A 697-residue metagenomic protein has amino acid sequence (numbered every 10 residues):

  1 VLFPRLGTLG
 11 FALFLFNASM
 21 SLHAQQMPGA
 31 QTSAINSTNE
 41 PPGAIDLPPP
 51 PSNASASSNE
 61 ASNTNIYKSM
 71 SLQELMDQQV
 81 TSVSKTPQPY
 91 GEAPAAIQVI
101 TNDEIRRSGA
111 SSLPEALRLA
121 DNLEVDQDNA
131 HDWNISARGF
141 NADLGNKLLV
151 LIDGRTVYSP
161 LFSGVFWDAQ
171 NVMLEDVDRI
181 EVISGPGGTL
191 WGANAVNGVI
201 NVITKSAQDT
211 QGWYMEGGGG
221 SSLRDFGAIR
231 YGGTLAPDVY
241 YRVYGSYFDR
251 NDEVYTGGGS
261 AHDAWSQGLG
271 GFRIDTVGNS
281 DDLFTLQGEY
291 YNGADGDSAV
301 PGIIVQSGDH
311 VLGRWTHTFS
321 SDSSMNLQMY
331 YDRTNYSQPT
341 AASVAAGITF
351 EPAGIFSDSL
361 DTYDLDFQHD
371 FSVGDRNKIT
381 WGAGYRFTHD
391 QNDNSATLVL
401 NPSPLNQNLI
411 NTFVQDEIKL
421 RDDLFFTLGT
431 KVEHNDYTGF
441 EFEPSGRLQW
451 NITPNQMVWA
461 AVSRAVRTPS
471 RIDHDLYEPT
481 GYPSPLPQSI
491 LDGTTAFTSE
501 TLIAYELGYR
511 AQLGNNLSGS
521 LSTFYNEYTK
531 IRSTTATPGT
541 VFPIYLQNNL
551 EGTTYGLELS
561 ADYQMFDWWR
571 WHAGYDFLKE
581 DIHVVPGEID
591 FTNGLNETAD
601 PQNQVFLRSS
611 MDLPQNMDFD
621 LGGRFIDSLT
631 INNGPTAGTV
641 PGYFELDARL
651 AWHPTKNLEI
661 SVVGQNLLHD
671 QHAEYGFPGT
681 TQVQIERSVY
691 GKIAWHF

Functional and structural regions predicted by a protein language model:
T81-Q98, P114-T156: Extracytoplasmic beta-strand/coil segments of soluble accessory domains associated with Gram-negative outer-membrane
T156-S184: Short acidic/polar hinge/loop motifs at secondary-structure boundaries that mediate gating or recognition
G188-T189, N201, Q208-T210, E216-G218 (+3 more regions): Periplasmic-side early beta-strands and strand-to-turn transitions of outer-membrane beta-barrels
V277-Y291, Q306-F440, Q449-T453, L517-F524 (+2 more regions): Face-selective signature of the C-terminal outer-membrane beta-barrel domain
N279, Y330, G374-R376, S403-E527 (+3 more regions): Structural signature of Gram-negative outer-membrane beta-barrels, strongest in the C-terminal barrel of TonB-dependent
N326-Y330, T334-T340, D390, N451 (+5 more regions): Membrane-embedded beta-barrel scaffold of Gram-negative outer-membrane proteins
K419-R421, F425-F426, S520, F524-Y528 (+2 more regions): Gram-negative outer-membrane beta-barrel transporters
F625-N632, A651-F697: C-terminal beta-signal and adjacent terminal beta-strands/loops of Gram-negative outer-membrane beta-barrel proteins
